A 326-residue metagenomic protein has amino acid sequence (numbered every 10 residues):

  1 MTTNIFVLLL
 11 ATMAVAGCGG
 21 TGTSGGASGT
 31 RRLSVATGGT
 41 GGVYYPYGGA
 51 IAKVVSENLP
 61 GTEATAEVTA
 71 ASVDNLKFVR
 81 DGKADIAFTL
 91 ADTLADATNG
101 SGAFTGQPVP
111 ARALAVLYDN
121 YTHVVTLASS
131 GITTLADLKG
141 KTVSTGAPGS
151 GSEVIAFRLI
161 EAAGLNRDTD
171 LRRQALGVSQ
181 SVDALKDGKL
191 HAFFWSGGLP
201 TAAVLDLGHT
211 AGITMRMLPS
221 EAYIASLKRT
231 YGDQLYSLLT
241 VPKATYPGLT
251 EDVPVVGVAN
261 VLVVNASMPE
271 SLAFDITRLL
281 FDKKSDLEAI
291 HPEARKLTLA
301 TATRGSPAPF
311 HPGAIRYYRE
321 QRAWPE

Functional and structural regions predicted by a protein language model:
M1-F6: Bacterial N-terminal signal peptides that target proteins for export
M13-G17: C-terminal motif of bacterial Sec signal peptides marking the signal peptidase cleavage site
G19-G22: Bacterial signal peptide processing site
T30, G61, A71, D81 (+7 more regions): Extracytoplasmic
R32-N58, T62-E63, D119-D187, A300 (+2 more regions): Bilobed "Venus flytrap"/periplasmic-binding protein-like clamshell domains and structurally analogous long
A52-K53, T65-Q107, V124, S179-A184 (+1 more regions): Pocket-flanking alpha-helical
A91-T93, G100-F104, S130, R167-L262 (+1 more regions): Pocket-lining segment of extracytoplasmic ligand-binding domains
Q180, D187, G197-M217, L227-G232 (+2 more regions): An extracytoplasmic/periplasmic, membrane-proximal ligand-sensing/linker region
